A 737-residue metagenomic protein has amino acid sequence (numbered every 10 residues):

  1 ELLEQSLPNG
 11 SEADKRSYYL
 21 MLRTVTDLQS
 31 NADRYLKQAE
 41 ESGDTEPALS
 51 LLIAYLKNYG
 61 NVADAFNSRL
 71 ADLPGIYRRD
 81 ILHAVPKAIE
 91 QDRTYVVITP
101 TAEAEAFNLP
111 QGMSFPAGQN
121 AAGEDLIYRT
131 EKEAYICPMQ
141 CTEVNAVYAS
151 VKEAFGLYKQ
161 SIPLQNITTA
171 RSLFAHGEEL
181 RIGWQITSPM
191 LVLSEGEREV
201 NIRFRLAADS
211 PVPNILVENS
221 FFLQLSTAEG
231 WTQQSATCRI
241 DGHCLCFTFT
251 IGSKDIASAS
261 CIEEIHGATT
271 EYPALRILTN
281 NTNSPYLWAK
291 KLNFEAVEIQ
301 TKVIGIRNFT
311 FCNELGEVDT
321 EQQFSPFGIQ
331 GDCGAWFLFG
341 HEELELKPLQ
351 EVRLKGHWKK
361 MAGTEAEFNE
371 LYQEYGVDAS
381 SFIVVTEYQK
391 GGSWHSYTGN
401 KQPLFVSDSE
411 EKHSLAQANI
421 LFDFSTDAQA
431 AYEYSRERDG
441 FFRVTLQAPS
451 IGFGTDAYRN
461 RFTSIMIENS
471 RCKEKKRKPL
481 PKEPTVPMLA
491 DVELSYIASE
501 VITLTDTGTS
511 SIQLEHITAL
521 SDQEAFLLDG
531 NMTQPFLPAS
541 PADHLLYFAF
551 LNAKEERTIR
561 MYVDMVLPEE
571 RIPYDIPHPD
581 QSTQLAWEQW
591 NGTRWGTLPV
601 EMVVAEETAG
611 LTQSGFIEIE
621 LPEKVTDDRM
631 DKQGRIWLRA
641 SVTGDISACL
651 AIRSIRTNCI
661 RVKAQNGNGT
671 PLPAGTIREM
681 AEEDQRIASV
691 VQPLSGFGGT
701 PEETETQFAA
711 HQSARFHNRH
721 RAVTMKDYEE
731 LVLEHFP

Functional and structural regions predicted by a protein language model:
E1-P737: Intrinsically disordered, low-complexity, polar/charged repeat-rich segments
